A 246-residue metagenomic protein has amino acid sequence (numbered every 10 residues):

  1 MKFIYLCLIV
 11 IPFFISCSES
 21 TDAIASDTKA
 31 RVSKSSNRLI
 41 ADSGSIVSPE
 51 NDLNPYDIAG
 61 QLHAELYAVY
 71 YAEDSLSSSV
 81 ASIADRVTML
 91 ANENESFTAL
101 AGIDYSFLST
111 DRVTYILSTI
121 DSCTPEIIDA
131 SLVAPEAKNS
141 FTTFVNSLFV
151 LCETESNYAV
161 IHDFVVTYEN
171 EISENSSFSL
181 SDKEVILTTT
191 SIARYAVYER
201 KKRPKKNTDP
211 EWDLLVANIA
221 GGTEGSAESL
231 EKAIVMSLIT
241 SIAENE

Functional and structural regions predicted by a protein language model:
K2-L8: Sec-dependent signal peptide recognition, specifically the positively charged N-region followed immediately by
I9-I11, L62, N218: A generic structural signal for solvent-exposed, polar alpha-helical segments
F13-S16: C-terminal motif of bacterial Sec signal peptides marking the signal peptidase cleavage site
E19-K201: Acidic/polar, low-complexity intrinsically disordered N-terminal segments immediately downstream of a Sec signal
Y198-E246: Hydrophobic, gly/ala-rich membrane-insertion helices/peptides used by toxins and envelope proteins
